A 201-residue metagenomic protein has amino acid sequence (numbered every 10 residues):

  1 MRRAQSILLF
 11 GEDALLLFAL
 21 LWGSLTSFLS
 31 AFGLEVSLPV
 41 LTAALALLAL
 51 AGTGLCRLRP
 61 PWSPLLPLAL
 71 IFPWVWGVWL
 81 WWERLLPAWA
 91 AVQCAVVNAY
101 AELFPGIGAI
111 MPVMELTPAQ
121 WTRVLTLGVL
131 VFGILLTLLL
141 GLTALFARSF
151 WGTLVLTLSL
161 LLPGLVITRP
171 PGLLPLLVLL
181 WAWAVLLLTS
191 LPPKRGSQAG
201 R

Functional and structural regions predicted by a protein language model:
M1-R201: Linear, non-domain "peripheral" regions
